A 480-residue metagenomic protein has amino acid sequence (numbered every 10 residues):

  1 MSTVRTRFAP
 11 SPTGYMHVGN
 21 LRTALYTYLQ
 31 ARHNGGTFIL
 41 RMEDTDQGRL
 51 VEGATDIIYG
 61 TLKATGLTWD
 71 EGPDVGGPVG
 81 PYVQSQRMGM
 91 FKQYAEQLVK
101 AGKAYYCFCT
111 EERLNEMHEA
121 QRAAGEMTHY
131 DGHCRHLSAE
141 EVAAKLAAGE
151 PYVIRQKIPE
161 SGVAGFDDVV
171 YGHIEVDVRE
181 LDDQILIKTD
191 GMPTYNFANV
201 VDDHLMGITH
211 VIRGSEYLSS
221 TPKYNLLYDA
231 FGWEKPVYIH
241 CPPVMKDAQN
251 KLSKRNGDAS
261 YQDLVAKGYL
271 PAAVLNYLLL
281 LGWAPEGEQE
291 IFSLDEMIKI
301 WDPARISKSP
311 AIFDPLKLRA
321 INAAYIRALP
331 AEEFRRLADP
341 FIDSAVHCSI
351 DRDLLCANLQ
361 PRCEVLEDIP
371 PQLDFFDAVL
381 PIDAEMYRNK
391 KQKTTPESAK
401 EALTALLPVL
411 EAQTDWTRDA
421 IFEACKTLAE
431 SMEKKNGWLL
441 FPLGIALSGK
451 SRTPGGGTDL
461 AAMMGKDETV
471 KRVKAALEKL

Functional and structural regions predicted by a protein language model:
M1-A123, T221-W233: N-terminal Rossmann-like or analogous alpha/beta NTP/dinucleotide-binding catalytic cores that position adenine
H17, T27, I58, L98 (+9 more regions): Residue-level signal for inorganic ion chemistry
R32-D44, F197-H210, F231-M245, P454-T458 (+2 more regions): Glycine-rich phosphate/pyrophosphate-binding loops and their adjacent beta-strand/loop elements at enzyme active sites
P81-S85, F108, I187-T189, M206-L218 (+5 more regions): Conserved phosphate-binding loops in nucleotide/dinucleotide-binding enzymes
K100, Y105-H240, K246-L252, S260 (+1 more regions): Active-site cores that bind ATP or allylic diphosphates and position pyrophosphate for catalysis
L264-A272, K308-D314, V346-L355, E430-W438: Structural motif
A331-M432: Small-residue-rich helix-loop
D419-L480: Charged substrate- and nucleic-acid-binding regions of tRNA-handling and nucleotidyl-transfer enzymes, centered on
